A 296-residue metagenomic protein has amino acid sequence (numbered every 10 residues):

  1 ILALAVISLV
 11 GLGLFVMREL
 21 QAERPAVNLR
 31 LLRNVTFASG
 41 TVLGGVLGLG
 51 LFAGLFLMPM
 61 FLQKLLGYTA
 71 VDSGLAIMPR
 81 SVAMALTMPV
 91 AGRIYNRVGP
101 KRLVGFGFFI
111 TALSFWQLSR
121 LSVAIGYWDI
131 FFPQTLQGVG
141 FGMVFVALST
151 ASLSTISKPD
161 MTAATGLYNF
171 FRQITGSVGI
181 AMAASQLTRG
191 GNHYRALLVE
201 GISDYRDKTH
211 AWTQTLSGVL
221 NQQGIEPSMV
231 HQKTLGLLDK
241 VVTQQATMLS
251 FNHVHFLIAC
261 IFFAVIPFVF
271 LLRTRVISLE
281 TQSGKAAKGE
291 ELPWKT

Functional and structural regions predicted by a protein language model:
I1-A163, L271, R275-T296: Transmembrane core module of solute transporters
L43, L167-F171: Hydrophobic alpha-helical segments of secondary membrane carriers
D160-L167, S250: Cytoplasmic loop-to-transmembrane helix junctions
F171-T274, L279-T296: Hydrophobic transmembrane architecture of multi-pass small-molecule transporters
